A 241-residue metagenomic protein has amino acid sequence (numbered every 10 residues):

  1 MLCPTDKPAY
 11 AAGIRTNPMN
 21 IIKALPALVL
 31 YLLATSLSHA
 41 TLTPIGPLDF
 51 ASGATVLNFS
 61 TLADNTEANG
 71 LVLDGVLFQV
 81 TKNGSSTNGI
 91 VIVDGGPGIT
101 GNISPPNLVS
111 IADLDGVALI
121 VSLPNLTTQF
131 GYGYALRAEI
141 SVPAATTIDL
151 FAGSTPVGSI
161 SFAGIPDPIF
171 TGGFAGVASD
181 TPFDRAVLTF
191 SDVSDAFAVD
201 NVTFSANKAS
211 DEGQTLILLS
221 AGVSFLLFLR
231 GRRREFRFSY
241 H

Functional and structural regions predicted by a protein language model:
L2-P18: Short, Lys/Arg-enriched N-terminal segments with co-localized hydrophobic residues within the first ~10-30 amino acids
R15-T16, L219, S239-H241: Short intrinsically disordered terminal tails
T16-P26, G213-T215: Bacterial N-terminal signal peptides that target proteins for export
P26-T35, S224: Bacterial N-terminal signal peptides
S36-A40: Sec/Tat signal peptide C-region and signal peptidase I cleavage site
T41-N207: Surface-exposed, well-ordered secondary-structure segments
D211-R230: A short, hydrophobic C-terminal helix/tail in secreted or cell-surface proteins
L227-H241: C-terminal membrane-anchoring or membrane-association module
